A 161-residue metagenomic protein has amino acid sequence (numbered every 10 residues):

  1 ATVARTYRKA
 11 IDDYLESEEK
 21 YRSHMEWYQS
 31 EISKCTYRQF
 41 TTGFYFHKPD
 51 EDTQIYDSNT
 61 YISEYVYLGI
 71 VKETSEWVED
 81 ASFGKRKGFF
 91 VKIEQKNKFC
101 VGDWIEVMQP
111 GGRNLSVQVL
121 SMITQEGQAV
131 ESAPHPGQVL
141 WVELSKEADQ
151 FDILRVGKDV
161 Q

Functional and structural regions predicted by a protein language model:
A1-Q161: Surface-exposed amphipathic alpha-helical tracts and adjacent flexible/coil segments at the periphery of soluble enzymes
